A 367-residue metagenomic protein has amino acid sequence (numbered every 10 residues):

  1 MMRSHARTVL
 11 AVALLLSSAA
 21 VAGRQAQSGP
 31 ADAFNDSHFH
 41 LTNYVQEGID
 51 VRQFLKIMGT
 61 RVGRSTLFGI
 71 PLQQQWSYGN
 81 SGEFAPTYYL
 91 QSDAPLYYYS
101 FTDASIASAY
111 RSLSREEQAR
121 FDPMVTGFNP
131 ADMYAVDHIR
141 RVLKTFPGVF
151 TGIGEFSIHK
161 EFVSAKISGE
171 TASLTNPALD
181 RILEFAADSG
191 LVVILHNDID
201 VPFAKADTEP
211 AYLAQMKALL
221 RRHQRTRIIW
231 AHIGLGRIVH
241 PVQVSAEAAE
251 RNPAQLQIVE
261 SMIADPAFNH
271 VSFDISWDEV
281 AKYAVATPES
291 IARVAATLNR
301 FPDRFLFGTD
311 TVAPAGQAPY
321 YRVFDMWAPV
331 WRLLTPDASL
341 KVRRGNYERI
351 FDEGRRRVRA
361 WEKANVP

Functional and structural regions predicted by a protein language model:
M1-L10: Bacterial N-terminal signal peptides that target proteins for export
V9-A19: Bacterial N-terminal signal peptides
G23-A109, S114: An N-terminally biased module of ancient metal coordination in phosphate/nucleic-acid-related enzymes
G23-S37, Q46, D50-S65, V280 (+2 more regions): Mid-to-C-terminal alpha-helical segments outside catalytic/metal-binding sites
G29, F54-T60, I106-R120, I139-T151 (+4 more regions): Acidic (Asp/Glu)-rich catalytic clusters
D32, S81-V201, K205-D207: Active-site gating/metal-coordination segments in enzymes
N35-F39, R64-F68, F121-V125, G152-G154 (+4 more regions): Hydrophobic faces of well-ordered beta-strands that scaffold small-molecule active sites in alpha/beta enzyme cores
K160, I167-L306: Catalytic pocket-lining loop regions of alpha/beta-barrel enzymes, especially the amidohydrolase/enolase/GH5 lineages
